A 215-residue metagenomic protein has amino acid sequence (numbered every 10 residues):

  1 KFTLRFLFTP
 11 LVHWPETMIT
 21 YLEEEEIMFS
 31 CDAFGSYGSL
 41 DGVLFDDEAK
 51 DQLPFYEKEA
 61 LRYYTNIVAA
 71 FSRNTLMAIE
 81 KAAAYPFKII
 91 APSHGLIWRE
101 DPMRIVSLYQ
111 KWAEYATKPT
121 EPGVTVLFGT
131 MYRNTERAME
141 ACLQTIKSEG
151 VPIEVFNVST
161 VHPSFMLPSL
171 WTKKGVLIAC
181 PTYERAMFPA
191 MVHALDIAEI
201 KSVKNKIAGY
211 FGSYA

Functional and structural regions predicted by a protein language model:
T3-P92, I97-E100: Metallo-beta-lactamase
L4, I27, V124-V126, A208: Conserved hydrophobic helix-helix packing surfaces used for dimerization/oligomerization
P10, S107, F156-V161: Short gly/ser/thr-rich secondary-structure transition/capping motifs
S30, S93, L127-G129, F156 (+1 more regions): Short hydrophobic segments within beta-strands
I89-G123: Terminal amphipathic helices with adjacent charged low-complexity linkers/tails
T135: Glycine-rich phosphate/diphosphate-binding loop of Rossmann-like nucleotide-binding domains
M139-E154: Short helix-loop-beta junction
V161-A215: Helix-loop-strand module that forms the ligand-binding subsite of alpha/beta enzymes
